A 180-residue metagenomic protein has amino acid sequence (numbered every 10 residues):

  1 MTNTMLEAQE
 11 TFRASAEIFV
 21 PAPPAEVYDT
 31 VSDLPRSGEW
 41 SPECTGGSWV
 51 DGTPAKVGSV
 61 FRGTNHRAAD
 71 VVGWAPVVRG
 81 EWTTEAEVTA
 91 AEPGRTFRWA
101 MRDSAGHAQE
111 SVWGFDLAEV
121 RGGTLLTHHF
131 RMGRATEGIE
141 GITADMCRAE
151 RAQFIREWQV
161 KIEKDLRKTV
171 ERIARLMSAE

Functional and structural regions predicted by a protein language model:
M1-V60: Hydrophobic ligand-binding cavity/cleft-lining segments
T2-A14, P35, T83, T89-A90 (+4 more regions): Soluble, non-transmembrane catalytic domains of enzymes that act on hydrophobic metabolites at membranes
P23, P54, P93-G94, V120-G123: Short strand-connecting beta-turns/loops that link adjacent beta-strands
E26-V31, S37, F61, V88 (+3 more regions): Hydrophobic pocket/interface hotspot
Y28, E39, V57, V71-G73 (+2 more regions): Short acidic, gly/pro-rich beta-turn/loop elements at beta-sheet edges and active-site/ligand-binding grooves
S48-H107, K164, K168-E180: Glycine-rich portal/gate segments that line the openings of hydrophobic small-molecule binding cavities
A100-K164: Beta-strand/loop substructures that line and gate deep hydrophobic ligand-binding cavities in soluble
